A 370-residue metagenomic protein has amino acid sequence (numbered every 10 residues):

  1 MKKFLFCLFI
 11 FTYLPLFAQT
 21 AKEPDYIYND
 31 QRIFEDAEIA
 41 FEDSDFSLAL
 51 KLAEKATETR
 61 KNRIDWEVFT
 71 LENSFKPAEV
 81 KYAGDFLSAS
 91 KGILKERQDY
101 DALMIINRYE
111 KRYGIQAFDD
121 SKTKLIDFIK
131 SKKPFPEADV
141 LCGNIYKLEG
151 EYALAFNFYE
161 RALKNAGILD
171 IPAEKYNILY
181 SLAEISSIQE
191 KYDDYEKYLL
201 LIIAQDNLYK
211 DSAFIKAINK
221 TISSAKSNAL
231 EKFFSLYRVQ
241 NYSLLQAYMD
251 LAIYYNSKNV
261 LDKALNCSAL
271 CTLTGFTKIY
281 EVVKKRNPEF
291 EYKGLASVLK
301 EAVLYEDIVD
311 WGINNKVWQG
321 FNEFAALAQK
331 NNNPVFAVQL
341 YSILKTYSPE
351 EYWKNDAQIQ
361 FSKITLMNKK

Functional and structural regions predicted by a protein language model:
A18-G84, S88, K95-M104: N-terminal leader/linker segments that initiate helical-solenoid repeat arrays
E35, L141, E174, S181 (+3 more regions): "A position-specific structural signal for the A-helix of alpha-solenoid helical repeats
T59-W66, G114-I115, I129-F135, K164-E174 (+5 more regions): Short solvent-exposed coil/turn linkers within tandem alpha-helical repeat scaffolds
